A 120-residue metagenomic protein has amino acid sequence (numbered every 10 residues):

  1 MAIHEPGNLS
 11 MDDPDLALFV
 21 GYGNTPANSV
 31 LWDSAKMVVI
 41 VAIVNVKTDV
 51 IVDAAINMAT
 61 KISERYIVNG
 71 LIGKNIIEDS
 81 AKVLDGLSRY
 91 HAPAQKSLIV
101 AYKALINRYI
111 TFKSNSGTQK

Functional and structural regions predicted by a protein language model:
A2-G23: Short, compositionally biased leader-like segments
N24-K120: Active-site- and interface-proximal helix/loop "cap" or "latch" segments in soluble metabolic and energy-transducing
